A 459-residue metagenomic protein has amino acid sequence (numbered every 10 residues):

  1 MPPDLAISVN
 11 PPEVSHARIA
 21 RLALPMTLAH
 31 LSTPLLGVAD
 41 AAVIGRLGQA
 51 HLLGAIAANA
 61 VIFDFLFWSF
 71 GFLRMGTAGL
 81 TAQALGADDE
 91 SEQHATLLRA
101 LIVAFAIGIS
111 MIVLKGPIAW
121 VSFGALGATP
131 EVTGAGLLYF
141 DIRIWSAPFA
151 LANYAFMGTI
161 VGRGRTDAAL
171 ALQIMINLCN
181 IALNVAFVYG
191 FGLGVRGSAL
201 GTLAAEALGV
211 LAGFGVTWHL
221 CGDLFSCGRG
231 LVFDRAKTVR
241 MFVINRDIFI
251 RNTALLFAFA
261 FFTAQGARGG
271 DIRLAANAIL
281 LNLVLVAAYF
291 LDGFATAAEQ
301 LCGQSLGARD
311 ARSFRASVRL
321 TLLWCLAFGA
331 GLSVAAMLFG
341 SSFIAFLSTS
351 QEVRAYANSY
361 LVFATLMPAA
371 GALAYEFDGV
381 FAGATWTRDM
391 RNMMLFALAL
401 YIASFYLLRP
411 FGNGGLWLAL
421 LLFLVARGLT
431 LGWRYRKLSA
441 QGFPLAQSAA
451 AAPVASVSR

Functional and structural regions predicted by a protein language model:
M1-A23, T81-P148, C179, V188-F249 (+2 more regions): Short alpha-helical transmembrane segments in multi-pass integral membrane proteins
R21-D40, I142, N153, I176 (+5 more regions): Transmembrane helical elements of multi-pass membrane transporters/channels
H30-P34, W68, G108, I112 (+11 more regions): Residue-level hotspots within the lipid-embedded alpha helices of multi-pass solute transporters
L31-G54, F123-P130, A186-L193, F249 (+3 more regions): Helix-terminus/linker motif at the lipid-water interface of multi-pass membrane proteins
V38-A42, V121, A155-T159, L178-A186 (+7 more regions): Alpha-helical transmembrane segments of multipass membrane proteins
R46-Q49, Q83, G162, F191 (+3 more regions): Membrane-helix boundary and inter-helical linker elements of multi-pass secondary transporters
L53-V113, N153-A169, A276-V334, L338-G340 (+2 more regions): Small-residue-rich hydrophobic transmembrane alpha-helices
A364-F405: A late C-terminal transmembrane helix in Major Facilitator Superfamily
